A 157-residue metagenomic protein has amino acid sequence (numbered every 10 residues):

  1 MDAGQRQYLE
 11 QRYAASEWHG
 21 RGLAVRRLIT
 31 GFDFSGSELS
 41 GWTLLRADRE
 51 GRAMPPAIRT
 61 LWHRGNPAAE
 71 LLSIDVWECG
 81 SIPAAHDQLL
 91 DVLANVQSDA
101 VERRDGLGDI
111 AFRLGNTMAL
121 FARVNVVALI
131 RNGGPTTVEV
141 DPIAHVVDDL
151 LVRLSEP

Functional and structural regions predicted by a protein language model:
M1-L28, H63-P83, D87-P157: A short, solvent-exposed beta-edge/loop patch
R21-L72: Secretory pathway targeting signatures of secreted, lumenal, and periplasmic proteins
